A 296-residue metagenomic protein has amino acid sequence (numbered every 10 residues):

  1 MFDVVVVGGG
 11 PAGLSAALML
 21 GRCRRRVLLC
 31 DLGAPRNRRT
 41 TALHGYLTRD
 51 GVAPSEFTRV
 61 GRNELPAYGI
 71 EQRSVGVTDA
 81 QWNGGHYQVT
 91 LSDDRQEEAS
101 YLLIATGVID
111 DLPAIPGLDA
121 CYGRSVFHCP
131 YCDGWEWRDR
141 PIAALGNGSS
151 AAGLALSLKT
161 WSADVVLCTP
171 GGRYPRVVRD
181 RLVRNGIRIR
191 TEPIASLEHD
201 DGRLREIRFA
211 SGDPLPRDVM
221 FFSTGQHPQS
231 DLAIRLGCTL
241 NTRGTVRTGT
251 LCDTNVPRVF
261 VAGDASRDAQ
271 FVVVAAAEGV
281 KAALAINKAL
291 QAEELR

Functional and structural regions predicted by a protein language model:
M1-V4, Q72-R140, V246-T250, T254: FAD-binding core/adjacent interface of flavoenzyme oxidoreductases
F2-R59, S150-G172: Beta1-alpha1 glycine-rich phosphate/pyrophosphate-binding loop at the start of Rossmann-like nucleotide-binding domains
V7, L102-T106, A144, F209 (+1 more regions): Redox-cofactor binding/interface segments in oxidoreductases and associated redox assembly factors
G10-P11, D110, S149-S150, S266-R267: Residue-level detector of alpha-helix initiation sites
R59, L65-L91, Q96-A99, T160-R247 (+1 more regions): A Rossmann-like FAD-binding core segment of flavoenzymes
I109, A114, A120-E136, Q226-V273 (+2 more regions): FAD-site-proximal beta/loop scaffold in flavoenzymes
R124-Y131, A143-L156, R176: Active-site glycine-rich loop that binds ribose-phosphate moieties when present
G279-R296: A charged, well-structured terminal subsegment
